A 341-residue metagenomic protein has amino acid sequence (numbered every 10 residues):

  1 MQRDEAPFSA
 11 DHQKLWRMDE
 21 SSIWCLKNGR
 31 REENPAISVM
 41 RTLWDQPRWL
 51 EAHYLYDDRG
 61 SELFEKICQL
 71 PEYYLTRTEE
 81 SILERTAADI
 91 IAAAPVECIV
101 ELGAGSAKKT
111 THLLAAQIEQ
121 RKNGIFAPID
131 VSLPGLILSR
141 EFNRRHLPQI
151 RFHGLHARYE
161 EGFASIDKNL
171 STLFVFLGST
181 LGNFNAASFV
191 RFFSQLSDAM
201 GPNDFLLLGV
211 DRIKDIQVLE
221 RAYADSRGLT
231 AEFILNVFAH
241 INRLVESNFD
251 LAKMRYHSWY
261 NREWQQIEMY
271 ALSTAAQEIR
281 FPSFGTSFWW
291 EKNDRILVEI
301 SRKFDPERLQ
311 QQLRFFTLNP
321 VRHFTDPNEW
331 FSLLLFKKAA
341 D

Functional and structural regions predicted by a protein language model:
Q2-Y54, S61: N-terminal auxiliary segments of SAM/dcSAM-dependent transferases
P47-A94: Class I SAM-dependent methyltransferase Rossmann-like catalytic core, especially the SAM/SAH-binding loop
V96-G105: Conserved class I S-adenosyl-L-methionine
S106-R121: Conserved SAM-binding loop of SAM-dependent methyltransferases across substrates and taxa, primarily the Class I
I129-L133: Conserved SAM/SAH-binding beta-strand->alpha-helix loop
V190-P202: A short glycine-rich, Lys/Arg-flanked "PGG" loop and its adjoining helix->strand segment in the class I
A199-I213: Conserved beta-strand signature within the Rossmann-like core of class I S-adenosyl-L-methionine
E220-P306, Q310-L318: Substrate-binding/catalytic lobe of Class I Rossmann-like enzymes that use SAM or dcSAM, i.e., the mid-to-C-terminal
